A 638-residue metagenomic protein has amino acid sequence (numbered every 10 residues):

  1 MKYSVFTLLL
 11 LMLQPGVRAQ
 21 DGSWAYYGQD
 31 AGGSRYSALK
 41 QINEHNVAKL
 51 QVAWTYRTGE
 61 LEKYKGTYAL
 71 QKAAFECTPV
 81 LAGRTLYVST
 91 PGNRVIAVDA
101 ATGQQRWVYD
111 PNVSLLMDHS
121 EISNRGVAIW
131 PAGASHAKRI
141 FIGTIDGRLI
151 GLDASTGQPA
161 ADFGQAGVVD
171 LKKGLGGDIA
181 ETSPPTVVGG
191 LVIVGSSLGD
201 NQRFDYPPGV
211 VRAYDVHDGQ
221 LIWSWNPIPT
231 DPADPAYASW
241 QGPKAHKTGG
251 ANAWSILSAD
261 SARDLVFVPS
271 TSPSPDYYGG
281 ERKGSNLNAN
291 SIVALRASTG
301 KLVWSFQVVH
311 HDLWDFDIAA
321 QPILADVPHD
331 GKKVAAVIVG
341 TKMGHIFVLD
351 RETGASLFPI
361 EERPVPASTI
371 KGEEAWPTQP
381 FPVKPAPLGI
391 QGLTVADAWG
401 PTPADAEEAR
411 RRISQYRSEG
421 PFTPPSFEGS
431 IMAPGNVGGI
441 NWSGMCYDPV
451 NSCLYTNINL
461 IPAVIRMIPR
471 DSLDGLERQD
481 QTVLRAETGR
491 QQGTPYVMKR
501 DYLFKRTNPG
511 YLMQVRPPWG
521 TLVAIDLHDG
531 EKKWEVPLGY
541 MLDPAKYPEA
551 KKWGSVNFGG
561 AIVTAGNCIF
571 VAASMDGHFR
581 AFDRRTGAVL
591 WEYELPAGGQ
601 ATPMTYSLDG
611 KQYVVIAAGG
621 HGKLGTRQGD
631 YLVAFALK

Functional and structural regions predicted by a protein language model:
M1-S4, M445: Positively charged n-region of N-terminal signal peptides that target proteins for export
S4-L13: Sec-dependent N-terminal signal peptides
A19-K63, P79-L81, V523: Mature N-terminal segment immediately following signal peptide/propeptide cleavage in secreted/periplasmic
W24-G28, Q71-R94, H119-R148, G177-R203 (+11 more regions): Repeat-blade elements of multi-bladed beta-propeller folds
A48-G59, V95-M117, A134-H136, L149-G176 (+11 more regions): Extracytoplasmic/lumenal domain signature
K65-A69: Intrinsically disordered, low-complexity Ser/Thr- and acidic-rich flexible linkers and loops, especially at boundaries
T230, T248-W254, W304, K332 (+6 more regions): Beta-propeller domains
K384-R410: N-terminal leader/propeptide and maturation segments of large enzyme subunits in energy/redox metabolism and hydrolases
